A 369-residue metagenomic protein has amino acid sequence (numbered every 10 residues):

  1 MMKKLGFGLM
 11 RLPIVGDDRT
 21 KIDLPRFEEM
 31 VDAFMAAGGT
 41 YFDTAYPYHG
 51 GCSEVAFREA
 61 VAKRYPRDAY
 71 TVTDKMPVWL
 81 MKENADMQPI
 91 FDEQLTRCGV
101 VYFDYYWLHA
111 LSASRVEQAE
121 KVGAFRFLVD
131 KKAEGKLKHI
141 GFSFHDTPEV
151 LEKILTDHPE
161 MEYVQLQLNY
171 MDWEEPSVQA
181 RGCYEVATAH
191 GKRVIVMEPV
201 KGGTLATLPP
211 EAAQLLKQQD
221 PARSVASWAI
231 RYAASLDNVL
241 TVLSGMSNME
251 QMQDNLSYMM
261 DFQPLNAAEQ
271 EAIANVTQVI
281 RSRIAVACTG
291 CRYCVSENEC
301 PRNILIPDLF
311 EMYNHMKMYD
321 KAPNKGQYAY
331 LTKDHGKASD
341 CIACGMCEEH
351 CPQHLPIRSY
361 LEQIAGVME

Functional and structural regions predicted by a protein language model:
M1-Y70, F127, A133: N-terminal binding-site loop/beta-alpha segment at the start of enzyme catalytic domains that lines or forms
L9, Y46-H49, W107-A110, F144 (+3 more regions): Residues that line or immediately flank small-molecule/substrate-binding pockets and catalytic motifs
P13-G16, I22-P25, D32, W79-V200 (+3 more regions): Glycine/proline-rich, positively charged, aromatic-decorated active-site loop/lid region on the catalytic face
D32-M35, G39-T40, E59, E160 (+1 more regions): Structured C-terminal cap/extension of enzyme domains
Y41-Y48, K138-F142, Q165, T241-L243: Short catalytic-loop micro-motif centered on adjacent basic/acidic residues
D43-T44, D74, V196: Hydrophobic residues in well-ordered beta-strands that form the structural core
Y48, R64-A85, H109: Structural motif corresponding to the early beta-alpha repeats
G50-F57, T147-E152, M252: Short, well-ordered alpha-helical microsegments
